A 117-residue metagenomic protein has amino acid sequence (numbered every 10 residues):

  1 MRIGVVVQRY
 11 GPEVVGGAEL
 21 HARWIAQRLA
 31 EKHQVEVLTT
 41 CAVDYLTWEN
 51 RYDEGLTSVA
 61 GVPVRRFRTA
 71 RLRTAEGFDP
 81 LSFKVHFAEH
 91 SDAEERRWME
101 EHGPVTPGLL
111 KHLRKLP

Functional and structural regions predicted by a protein language model:
M1-R68: N-terminal subdomain of nucleotide-sugar transferases
T40-R114: A conserved catalytic-core segment of Leloir-type glycosyltransferases
P117: Short acidic/histidine-rich motifs immediately flanking catalytic phosphotransfer sites in two-component signaling
